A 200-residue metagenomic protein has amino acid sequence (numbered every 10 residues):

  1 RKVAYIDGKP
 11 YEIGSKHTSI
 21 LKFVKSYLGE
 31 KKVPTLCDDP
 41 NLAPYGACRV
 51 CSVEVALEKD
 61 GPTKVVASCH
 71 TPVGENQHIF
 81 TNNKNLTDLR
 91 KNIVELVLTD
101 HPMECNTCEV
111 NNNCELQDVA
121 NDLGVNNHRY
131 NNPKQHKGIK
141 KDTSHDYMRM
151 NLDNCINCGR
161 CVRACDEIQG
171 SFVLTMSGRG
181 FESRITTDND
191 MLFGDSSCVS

Functional and structural regions predicted by a protein language model:
R1-A4, K140-D142: A short alpha-helix capping/helix-coil boundary motif
K2, D7-E75, N85: N-terminal cofactor/phosphate-binding cores enriched in small/glycine residues, especially glycine-rich loops such as
R49-S200: Fe-S ferredoxin-like electron-transfer domains and their immediately adjacent linker/connector regions across
